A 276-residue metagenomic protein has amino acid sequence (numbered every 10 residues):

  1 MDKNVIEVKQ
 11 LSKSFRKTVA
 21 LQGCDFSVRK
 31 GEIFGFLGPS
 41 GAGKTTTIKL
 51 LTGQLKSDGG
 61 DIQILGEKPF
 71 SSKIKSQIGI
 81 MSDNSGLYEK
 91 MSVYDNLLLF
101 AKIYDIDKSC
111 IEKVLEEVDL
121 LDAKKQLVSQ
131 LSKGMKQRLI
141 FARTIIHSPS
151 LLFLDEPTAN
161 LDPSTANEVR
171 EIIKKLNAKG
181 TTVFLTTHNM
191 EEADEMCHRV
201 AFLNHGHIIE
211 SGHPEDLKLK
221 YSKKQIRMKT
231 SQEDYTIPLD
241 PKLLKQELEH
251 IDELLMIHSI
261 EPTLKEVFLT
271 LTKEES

Functional and structural regions predicted by a protein language model:
G60-S76: Conserved ABC transporter NBD signature motif
L98, K102, K108-K124: Conserved ABC ATPase "signature" region
F141: Hydrophobic anchor residue at the start of the ABC signature
L152-E156: Catalytic Walker B motif of ABC-type/P-loop ATPase nucleotide-binding domains
P214-S276: Short, charged/small-residue-rich alpha-helical element at the C-terminal edge of ABC transporter nucleotide-binding
